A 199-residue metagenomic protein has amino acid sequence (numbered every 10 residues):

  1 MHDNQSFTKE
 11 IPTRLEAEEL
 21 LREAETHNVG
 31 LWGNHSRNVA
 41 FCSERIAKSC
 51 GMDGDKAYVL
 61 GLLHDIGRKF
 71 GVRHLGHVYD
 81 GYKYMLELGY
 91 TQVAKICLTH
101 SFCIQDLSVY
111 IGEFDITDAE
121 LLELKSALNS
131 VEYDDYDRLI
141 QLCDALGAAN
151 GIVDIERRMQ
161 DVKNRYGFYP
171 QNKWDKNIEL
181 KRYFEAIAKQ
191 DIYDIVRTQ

Functional and structural regions predicted by a protein language model:
M1-N28: Extreme N-terminal tail/first-helix region
R22-T26, S49-V162: Divalent metal-dependent catalytic cores for phosphoryl transfer on phosphate-bearing substrates
G30-G33: A short, charge-rich alpha-helical start-of-domain segment used by transcription regulators
Y90, R165, N172: Active-site helical microenvironments for divalent-metal-assisted chemistry
F168-Q199: Charged phosphate-binding loop/patch that engages nucleotide di/tri-phosphates or the phosphate backbone of nucleic
